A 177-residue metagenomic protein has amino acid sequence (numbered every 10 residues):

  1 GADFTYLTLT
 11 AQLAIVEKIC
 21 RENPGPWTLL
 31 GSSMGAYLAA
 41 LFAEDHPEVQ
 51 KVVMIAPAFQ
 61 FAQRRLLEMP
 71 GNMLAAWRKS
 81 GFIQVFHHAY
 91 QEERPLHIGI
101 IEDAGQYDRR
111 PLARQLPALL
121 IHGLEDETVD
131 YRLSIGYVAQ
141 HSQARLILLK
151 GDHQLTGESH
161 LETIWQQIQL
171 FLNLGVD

Functional and structural regions predicted by a protein language model:
G1-N23: Catalytic nucleophile-loop/oxyanion-hole region of alpha/beta-hydrolase and closely related hydrolase-like folds
V16, A39, S134: Aromatic/hydrophobic pocket-lining residues that form π-stacking "cages" and hydrophobic walls in ligand
C20, A43, P111-A113: Short hydrophobic patches on amphipathic alpha-helices that form coiled-coil/helix-mediated interaction surfaces
G25-P26, E48-V49: Short loop/turn motifs at secondary-structure junctions
L29-G31, I55: Short beta-strand immediately N-terminal to the catalytic nucleophile in serine-hydrolase-like folds
G31-A39: Gly/Ala-rich beta-loop-alpha elbow adjacent to hydrolase catalytic centers
L41-D45, G136: Active-site signature of alpha/beta-hydrolase-fold catalytic machinery across serine- and Asp/Cys-nucleophile hydrolases
V49-G136, Q140, A144-T156, L161-W165 (+1 more regions): The alpha/beta-hydrolase serine catalytic core
